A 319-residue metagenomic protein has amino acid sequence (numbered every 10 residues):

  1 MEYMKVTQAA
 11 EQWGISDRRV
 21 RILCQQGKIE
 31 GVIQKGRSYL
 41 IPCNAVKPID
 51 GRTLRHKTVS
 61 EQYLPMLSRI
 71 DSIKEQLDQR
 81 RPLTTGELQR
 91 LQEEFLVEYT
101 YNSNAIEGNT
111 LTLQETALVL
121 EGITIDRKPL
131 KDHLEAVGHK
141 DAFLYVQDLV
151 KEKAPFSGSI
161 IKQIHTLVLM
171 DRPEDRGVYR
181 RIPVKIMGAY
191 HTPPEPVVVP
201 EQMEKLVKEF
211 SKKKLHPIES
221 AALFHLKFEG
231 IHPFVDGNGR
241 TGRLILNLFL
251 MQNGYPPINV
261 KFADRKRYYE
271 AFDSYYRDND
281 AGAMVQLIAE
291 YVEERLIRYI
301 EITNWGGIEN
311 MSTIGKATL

Functional and structural regions predicted by a protein language model:
M1-W13, D17-I29, K35-D236, R240-L319: FIC/Doc superfamily catalytic core
